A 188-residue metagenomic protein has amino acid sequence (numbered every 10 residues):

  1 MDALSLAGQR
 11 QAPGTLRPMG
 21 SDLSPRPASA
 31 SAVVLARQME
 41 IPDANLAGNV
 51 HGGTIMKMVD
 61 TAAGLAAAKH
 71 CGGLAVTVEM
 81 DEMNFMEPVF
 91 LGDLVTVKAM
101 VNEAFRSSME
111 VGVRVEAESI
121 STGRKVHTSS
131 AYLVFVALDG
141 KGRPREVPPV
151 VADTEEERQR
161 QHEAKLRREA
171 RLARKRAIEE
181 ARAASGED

Functional and structural regions predicted by a protein language model:
L4, G14, D22-P25, S29-L35 (+2 more regions): HotDog/MaoC-like acyl-thioester-processing domains
Q9-Q11: Low-complexity, intrinsically disordered or signal/transmembrane-proximal segments
S29-A32, V50, T61-E103, S107-M109 (+1 more regions): Hydrophobic beta-strand-centered segment that forms part of the acyl-chain substrate-binding groove
L35, E40-P42, L46, G72 (+1 more regions): Glycine-rich, flexible loop/turn motifs
A36-E40, N84, V134: Generic structural detector for well-ordered beta-strands
P42-M58: A conserved, well-ordered hydrophobic junction motif at loop->secondary-structure transitions
